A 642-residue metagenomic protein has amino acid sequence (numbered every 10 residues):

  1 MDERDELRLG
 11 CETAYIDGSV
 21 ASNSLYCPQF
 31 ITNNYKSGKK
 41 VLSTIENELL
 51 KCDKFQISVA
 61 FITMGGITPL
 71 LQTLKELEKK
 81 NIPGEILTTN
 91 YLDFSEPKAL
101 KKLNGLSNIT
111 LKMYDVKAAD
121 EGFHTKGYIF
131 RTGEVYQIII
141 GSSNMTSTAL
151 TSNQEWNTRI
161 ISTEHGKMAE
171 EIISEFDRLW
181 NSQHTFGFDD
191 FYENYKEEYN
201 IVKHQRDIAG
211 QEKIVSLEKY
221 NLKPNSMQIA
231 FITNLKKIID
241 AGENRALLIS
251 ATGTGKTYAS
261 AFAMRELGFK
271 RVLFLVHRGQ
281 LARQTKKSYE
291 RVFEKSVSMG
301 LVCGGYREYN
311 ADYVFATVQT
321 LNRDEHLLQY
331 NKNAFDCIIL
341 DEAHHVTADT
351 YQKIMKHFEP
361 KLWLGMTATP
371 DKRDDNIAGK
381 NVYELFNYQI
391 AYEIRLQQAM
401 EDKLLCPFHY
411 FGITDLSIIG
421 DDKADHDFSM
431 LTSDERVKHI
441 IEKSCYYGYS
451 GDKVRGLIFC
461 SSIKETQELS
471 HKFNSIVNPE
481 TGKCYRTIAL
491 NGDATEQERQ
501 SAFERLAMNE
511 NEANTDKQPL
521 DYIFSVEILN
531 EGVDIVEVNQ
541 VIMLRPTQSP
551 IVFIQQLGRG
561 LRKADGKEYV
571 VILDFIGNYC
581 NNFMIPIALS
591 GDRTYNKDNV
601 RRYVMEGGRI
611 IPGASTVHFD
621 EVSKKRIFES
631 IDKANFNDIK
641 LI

Functional and structural regions predicted by a protein language model:
M1-N225, I229, H344: PLD/PLD-like phosphodiesterase catalytic module centered on the HKD motif
F191, E198-P224, L235, H439 (+4 more regions): Long, largely alpha-helical accessory region at the distal end of helicase-like NTP-driven motors
D240-M264, R278: Walker A/P-loop
V272-L281, T432-N474: Conserved strand-helix element at the start of the C-terminal RecA-like helicase core
R283, G300-L301, Y306-R307, H326 (+1 more regions): Conserved helicase ATPase core of P-loop NTP-dependent helicases/translocases
H344-F408: Post-DEXD/H (motif II) to motif III coupling segment of the RecA-like Helicase ATP-binding lobe
Y388-L457: Conserved interdomain linker/interface between the two RecA-like ATPase lobes of SF2 helicase motors
P550-Q555, R559-L589: Conserved segment of the helicase C-terminal RecA-like domain
